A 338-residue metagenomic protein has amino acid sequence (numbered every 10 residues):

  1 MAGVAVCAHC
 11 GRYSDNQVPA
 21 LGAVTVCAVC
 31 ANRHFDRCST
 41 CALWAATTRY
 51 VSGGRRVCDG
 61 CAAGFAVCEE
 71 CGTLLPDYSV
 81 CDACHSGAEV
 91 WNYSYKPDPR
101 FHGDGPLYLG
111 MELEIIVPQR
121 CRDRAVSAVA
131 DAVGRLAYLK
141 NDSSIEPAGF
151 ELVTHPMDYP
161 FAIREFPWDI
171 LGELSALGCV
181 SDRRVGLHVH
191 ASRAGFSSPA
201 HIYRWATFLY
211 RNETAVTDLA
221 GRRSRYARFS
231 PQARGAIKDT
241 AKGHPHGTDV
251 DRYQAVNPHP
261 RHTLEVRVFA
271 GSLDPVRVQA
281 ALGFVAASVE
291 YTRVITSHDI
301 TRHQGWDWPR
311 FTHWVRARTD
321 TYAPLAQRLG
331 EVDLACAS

Functional and structural regions predicted by a protein language model:
C7-C10, C27, C38-C41, C58 (+2 more regions): Short cysteine-rich clusters marking metal-coordination/redox-active sites
S14, V26, H34, A45 (+3 more regions): Cys/His-rich microdomains that often coordinate metals
A20-N32, V51-A62, D77-S86: Cysteine-rich micro-motifs
G60-L177, R328: Terminal catalytic/cofactor-binding subdomain
G110, I202-S272: Aromatic/basic-lined ligand-recognition segments that form π-stacking hydrophobic pockets flanked by Lys/Arg to engage
G149-E151, V180-S197, T263-R267: Histidine-centered divalent-metal-coordination microenvironment in nucleic-acid enzymes
P160-L171, G195-G221, D274-V289, Q327-C336: Helical (often loop-to-helix) elements that flank the catalytic cores of nucleotide-handling enzymes
D182, T214-R228, Y291-T321: Flexible helix-coil linker/hinge segments at domain or subdomain boundaries
